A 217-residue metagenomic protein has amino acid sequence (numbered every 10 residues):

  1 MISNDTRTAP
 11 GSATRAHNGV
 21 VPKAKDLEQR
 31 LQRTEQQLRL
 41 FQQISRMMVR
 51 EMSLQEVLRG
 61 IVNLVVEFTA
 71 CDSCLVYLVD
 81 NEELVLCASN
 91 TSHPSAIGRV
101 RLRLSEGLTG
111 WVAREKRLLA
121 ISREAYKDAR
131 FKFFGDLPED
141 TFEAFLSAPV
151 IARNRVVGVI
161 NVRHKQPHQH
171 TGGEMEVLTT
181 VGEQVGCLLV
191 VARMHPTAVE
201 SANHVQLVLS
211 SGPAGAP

Functional and structural regions predicted by a protein language model:
I2-R50, Q55, V157, L188-G215: Signal-transmission linkers at sensory-effector interfaces
L40-M48, S53-D72, V76, L108 (+1 more regions): Amphipathic alpha-helical coiled-coil segments that mediate homodimerization and allosteric signal transmission
N63, S73-V100, L104, E124-K127: GAF sensory/regulatory domain recognition with acknowledged cross-activation on helical regulatory dimers
S92-H93, V159-H168: Short beta-strand-to-loop transition segments that serve as allosteric relay/switch motifs in sensory/regulatory domains
P94-S95, S122-A144, H164: Signal-transducing coupling segments at domain and membrane junctions
S95-L119: Acidic/proline- and glycine-rich, intrinsically disordered low-complexity segments that serve as regulatory linkers
E143-I151: A short, aliphatic-rich beta-strand micro-motif
T179-G186: Allosteric cytosolic regulatory segments
